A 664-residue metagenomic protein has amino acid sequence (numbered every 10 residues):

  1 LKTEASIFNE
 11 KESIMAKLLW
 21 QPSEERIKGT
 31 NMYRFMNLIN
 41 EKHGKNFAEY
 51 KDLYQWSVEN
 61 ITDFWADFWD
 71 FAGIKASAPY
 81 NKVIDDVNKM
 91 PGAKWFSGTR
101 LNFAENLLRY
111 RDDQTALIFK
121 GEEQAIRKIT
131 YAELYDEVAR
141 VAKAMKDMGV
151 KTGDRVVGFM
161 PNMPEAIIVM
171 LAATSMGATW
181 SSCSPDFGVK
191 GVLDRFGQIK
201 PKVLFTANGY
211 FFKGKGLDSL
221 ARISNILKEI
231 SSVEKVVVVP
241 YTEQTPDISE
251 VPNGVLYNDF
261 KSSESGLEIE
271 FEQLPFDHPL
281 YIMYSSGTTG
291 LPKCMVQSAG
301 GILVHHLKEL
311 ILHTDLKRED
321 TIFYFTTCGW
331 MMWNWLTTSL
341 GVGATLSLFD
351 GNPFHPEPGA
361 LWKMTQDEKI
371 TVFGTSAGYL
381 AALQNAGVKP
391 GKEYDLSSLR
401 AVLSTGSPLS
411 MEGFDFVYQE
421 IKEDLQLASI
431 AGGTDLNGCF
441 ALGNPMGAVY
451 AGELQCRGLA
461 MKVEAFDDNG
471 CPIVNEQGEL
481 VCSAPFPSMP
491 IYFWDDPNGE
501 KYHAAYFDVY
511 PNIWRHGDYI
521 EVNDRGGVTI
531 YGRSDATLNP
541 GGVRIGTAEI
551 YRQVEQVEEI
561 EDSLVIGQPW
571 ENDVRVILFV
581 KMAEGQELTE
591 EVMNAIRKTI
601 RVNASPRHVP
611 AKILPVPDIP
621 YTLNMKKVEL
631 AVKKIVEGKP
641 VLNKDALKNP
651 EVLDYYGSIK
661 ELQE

Functional and structural regions predicted by a protein language model:
K51-W56, L117-L171, G188-L193, S249-D259 (+1 more regions): Conserved AMP-binding/adenylate-forming core of the ANL superfamily
D113-T115, V237-V238, S249-Y284, L291 (+3 more regions): Conserved pre-ATP/AMP-binding loop-to-beta segment of ANL
G158, C183-G209, I223, F354 (+11 more regions): AMP-binding/adenylate-forming catalytic core of the ANL superfamily
S175-D259, S376: Structural core segment of the AMP-binding/adenylate-forming
V203-R222, E243, T327, D350-F354 (+3 more regions): Adenylate-forming
K235-P240, V602-K627, K639-Q663: AMP-binding/adenylate-forming catalytic domain of the ANL superfamily
G301-T321, M331-T371, A386: Conserved AMP-binding/adenylation subdomain of ANL enzymes
L312, Q366, R400-G527, S534-T537 (+1 more regions): Conserved AMP-binding/adenylate-forming
